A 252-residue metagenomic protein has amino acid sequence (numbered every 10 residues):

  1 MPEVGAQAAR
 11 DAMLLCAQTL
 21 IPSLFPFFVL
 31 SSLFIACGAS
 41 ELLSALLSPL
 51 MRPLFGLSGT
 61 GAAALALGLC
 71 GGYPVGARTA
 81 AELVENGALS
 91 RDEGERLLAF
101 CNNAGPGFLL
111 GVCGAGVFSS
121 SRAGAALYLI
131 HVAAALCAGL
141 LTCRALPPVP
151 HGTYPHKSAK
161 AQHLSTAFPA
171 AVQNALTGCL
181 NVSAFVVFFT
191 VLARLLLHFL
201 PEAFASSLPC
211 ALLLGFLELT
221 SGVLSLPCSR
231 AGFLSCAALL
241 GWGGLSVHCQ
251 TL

Functional and structural regions predicted by a protein language model:
M1-P2, A9-V29, L33, Y128-F204: Selected transmembrane alpha-helices and immediately adjacent juxtamembrane segments of polytopic inner-membrane
M1-S40, S44, C101, P106-L127: Long, highly hydrophobic alpha-helical transmembrane signal-anchor segments
D11-Q18, A45-G56, A81, E85 (+1 more regions): Short amphipathic alpha-helical coupling elements at transmembrane boundaries
A39, F168, V172-G244: Transmembrane helical segments that form the transport core of multi-pass membrane transport proteins
L43, L65-A66, L97, G124-L129 (+2 more regions): Hydrophobic alpha-helical transmembrane segments
P49-G61, L65, P150-A167, L214-G215: Juxtamembrane inter-helical linkers in multi-pass membrane proteins
L54-F118, L213-C228, F233-L252: Alpha-helical membrane segments and immediately flanking helix-loop junctions that form or couple to the substrate/ion
A81, L98-N102, P106-K157, V186 (+2 more regions): Alpha-helical transmembrane segments of multi-pass small-molecule/ion transporters
